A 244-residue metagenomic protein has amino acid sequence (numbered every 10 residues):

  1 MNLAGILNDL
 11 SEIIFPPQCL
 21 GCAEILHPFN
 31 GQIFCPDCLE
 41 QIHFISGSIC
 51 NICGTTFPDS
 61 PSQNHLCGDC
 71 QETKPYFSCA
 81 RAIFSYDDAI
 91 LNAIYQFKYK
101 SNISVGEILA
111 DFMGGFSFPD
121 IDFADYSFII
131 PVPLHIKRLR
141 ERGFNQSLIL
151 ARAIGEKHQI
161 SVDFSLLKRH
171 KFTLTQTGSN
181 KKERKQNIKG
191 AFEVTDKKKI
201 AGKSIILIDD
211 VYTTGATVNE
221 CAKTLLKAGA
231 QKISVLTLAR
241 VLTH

Functional and structural regions predicted by a protein language model:
M1-D209, T213-H244: Glycine-rich phosphate/pyrophosphate-handling loop used in enzymes and phosphotransfer proteins
